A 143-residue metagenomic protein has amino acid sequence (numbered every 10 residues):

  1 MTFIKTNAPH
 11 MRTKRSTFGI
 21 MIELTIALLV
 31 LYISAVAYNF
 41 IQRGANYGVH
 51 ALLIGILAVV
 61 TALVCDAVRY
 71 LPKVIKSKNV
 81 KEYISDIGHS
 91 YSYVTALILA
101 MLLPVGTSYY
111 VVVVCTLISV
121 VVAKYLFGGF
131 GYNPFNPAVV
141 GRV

Functional and structural regions predicted by a protein language model:
M1, T6, H10-T13, T17-F18 (+4 more regions): Mixed-charge, polar/low-complexity N-terminal
M1-Y70: N-terminal signal-anchor module of multipass membrane proteins
K5-M11, V64-N79, V120-G131: C-terminal ends of transmembrane helices
T13-I20, Y70-G88, L103-T107: Short, amphipathic, aromatic/basic-enriched membrane-interface segments that mark the entry/exit of transmembrane
I20-L28, I84-T95, V112-T116: Short hydrophobic alpha-helical membrane-embedded segments
F40-Y47, V80-K81, S90-T95: Membrane-interface interhelical loops and short amphipathic "cap" helices that link adjacent transmembrane segments
H50, I54, A58, I84-H89 (+2 more regions): Short gly/ser-rich anion-binding loops that grip negatively charged ligand groups
S92, L97-V143: Membrane-interface helix-loop-helix junctions at boundaries between adjacent transmembrane segments
